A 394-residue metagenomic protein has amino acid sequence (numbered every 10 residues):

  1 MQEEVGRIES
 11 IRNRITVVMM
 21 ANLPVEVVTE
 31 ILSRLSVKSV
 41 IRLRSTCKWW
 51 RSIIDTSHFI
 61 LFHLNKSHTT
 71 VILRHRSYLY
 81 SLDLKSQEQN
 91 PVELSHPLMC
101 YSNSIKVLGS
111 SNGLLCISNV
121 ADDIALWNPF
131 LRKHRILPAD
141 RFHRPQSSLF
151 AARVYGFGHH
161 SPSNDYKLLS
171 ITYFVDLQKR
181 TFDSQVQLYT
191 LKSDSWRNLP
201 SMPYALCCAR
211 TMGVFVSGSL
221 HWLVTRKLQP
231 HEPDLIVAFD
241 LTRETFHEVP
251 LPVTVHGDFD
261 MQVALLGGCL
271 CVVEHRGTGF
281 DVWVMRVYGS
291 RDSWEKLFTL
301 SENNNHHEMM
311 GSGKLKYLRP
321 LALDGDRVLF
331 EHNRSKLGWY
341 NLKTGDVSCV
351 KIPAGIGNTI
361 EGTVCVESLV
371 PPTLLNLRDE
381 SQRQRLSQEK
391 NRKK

Functional and structural regions predicted by a protein language model:
M1-K394: N-terminal entry/capping and adjacent linker segments that precede and initiate structured domains
